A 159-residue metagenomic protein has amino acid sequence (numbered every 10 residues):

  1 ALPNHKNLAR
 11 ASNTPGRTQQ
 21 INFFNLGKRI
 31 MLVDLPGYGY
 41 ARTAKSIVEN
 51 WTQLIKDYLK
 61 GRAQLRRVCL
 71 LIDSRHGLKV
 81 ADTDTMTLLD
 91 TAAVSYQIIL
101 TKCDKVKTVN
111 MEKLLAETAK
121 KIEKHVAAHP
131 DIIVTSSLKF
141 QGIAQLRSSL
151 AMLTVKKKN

Functional and structural regions predicted by a protein language model:
A1-R42, S46, M152-K158: Conserved G1/Walker A P-loop phosphate-binding module
P15-T18, F23-L26, L59-L65, L78 (+2 more regions): Conserved catalytic network of the ASCE P-loop NTPase/AAA+ motor domain
R17, I30, G37-G39, R75-L78 (+2 more regions): Conserved nucleotide-binding/hydrolysis micro-motifs of P-loop NTPases
A41-S46, G77-T83, T108-E112: Conserved ATPase-coupling elements of RecA-like P-loop NTPase cores
I47-R75, T87-I99: Inter-motif core of Ras-like GTPase G domains
D84-V94, T154-N159: Short, electropositive alpha-helical surface patch
K105-N159: Canonical P-loop GTPase G-domain recognition
